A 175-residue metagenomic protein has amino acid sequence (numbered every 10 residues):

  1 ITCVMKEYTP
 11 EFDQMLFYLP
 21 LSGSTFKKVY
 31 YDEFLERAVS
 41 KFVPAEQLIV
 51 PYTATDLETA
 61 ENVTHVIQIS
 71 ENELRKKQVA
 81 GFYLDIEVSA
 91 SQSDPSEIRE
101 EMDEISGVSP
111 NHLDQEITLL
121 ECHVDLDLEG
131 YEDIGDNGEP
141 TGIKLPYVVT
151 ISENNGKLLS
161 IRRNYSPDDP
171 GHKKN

Functional and structural regions predicted by a protein language model:
I1-N175: Extended alpha-helical, oligomerization-prone segments that build pores/tubes and scaffolds
